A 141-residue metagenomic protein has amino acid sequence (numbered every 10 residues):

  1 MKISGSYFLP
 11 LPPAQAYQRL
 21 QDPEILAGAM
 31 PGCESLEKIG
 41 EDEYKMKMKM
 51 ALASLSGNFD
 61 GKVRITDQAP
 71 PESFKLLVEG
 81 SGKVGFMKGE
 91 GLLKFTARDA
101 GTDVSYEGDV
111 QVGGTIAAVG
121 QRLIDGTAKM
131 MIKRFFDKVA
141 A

Functional and structural regions predicted by a protein language model:
M1-A51: Hydrophobic ligand-binding cavity/cleft-lining segments
K2-F8, E43-K45, N58-D60, S73 (+2 more regions): Intrinsic-disorder/low-complexity, polar/charged segments enriched in Ser/Thr/Lys/Arg/Asp/Glu/Gln
G5, E34, G61-D67, G89-A97: Hydrophobic/aromatic beta-strand elements that line small-molecule binding cavities or substrate pockets in beta-rich
F8-P12, K49-A53, T66-Q68, E79 (+2 more regions): Solvent-exposed residues in well-ordered beta-strands and their adjoining turns, especially edge/terminal strands
E37-E79, R134: Glycine-rich portal/gate segments that line the openings of hydrophobic small-molecule binding cavities
G80-G126: Beta-strand/loop substructures that line and gate deep hydrophobic ligand-binding cavities in soluble
D137-A141: Short, highly charged C-terminal tails/helix-capping segments
